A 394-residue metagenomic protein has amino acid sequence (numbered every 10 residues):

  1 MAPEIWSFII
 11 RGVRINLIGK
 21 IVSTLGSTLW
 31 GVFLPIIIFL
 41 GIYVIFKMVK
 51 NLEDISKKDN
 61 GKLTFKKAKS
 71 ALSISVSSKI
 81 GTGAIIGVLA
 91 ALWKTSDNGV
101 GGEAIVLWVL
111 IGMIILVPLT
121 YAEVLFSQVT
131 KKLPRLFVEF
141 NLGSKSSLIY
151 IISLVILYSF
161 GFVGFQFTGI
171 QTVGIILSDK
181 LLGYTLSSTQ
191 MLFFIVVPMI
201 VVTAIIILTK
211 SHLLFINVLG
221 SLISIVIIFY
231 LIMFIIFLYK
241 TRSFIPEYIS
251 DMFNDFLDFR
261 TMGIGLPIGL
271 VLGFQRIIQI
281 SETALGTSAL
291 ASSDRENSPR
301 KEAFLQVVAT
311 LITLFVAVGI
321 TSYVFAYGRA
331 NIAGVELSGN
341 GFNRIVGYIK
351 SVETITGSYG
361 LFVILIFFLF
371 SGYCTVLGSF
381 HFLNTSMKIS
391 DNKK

Functional and structural regions predicted by a protein language model:
M1-A84, L92-K94, N98-A104, L116: N-terminal alpha-helical transmembrane segments of multi-pass membrane transport and channel/translocase proteins
V32-I36, L40-S56, G169-G174, M191-K240 (+4 more regions): Membrane-interface loop-to-helix entry segments
Y43-V44, V76, G112-K131, E139-I207 (+1 more regions): Helix-loop-helix module between adjacent transmembrane segments
V49-A68, A90-G102, Y121-G143, N331-T356 (+1 more regions): Flexible loop linkers connecting adjacent transmembrane helices in multi-pass alpha-helical membrane transporters
G61-K94, F126-T130, P134, I264-L311: Alpha-helical membrane segments and immediately flanking helix-loop junctions that form or couple to the substrate/ion
F65-A71, G99-V109, V138-I152, G183-Q190 (+2 more regions): Membrane-interface alpha-helices at helix entry/exit sites of multi-pass transporters
A90, Y121-V129, I235-D251, I264 (+3 more regions): Extracellular/periplasmic helix-exit of transmembrane alpha-helices
K210-G220, I225-S288, S292-S293, Y327 (+1 more regions): Membrane-embedded translocation segments of transport machinery
